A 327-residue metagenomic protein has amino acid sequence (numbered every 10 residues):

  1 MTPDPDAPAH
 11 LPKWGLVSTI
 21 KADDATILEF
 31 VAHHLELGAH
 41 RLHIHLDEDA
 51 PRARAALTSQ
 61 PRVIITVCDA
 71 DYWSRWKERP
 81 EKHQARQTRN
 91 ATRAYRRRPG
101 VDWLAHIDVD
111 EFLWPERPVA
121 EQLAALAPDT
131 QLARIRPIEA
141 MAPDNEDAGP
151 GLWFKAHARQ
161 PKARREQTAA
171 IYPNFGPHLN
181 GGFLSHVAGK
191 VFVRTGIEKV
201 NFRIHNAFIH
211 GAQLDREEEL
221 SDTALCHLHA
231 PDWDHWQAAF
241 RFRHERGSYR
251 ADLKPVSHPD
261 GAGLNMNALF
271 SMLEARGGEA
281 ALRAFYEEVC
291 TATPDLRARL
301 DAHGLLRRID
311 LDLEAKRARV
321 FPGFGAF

Functional and structural regions predicted by a protein language model:
M1-L35: N-proximal low-complexity "stem/linker" segments adjacent to membrane-targeting elements
K21, H45-A50, L113: Acidic-and-aromatic substrate-binding clefts and catalytic sites of carbohydrate-active enzymes
T26-F30, N90, D108, Q122: Short, hydrophobic/aromatic alpha-helical segments in well-folded domains
H40-D49, T66-D69: Short beta-strand/loop segment that forms part of the nucleotide-sugar
H40-R41, D102, Q131: Short acidic/polar active-site loop segments enriched in Thr and Asp
R52-W103: Active-site-proximal specificity loops/subdomain of glycosyltransferases
Q84, P115-F327: Catalytic-site signature of metal-activated, phosphate-bearing donor transferases, centered on the GT-A/GT-A-like
V101-W114: Short beta-strand-to-loop acidic/aromatic patch adjacent to the donor-nucleotide binding site
